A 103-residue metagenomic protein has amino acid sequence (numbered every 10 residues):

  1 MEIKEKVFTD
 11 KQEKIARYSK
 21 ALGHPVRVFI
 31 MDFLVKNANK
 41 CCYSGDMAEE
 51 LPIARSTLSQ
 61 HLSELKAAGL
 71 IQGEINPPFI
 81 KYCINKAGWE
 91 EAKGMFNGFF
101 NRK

Functional and structural regions predicted by a protein language model:
M1-I15, F33-K36, K86-K103: Amphipathic alpha-helical dimerization/coiled-coil segments that flank or bridge DNA-binding/regulatory modules
E13-A54, N76-A87: N-terminal helix-turn-helix DNA-binding core of bacterial DNA-binding proteins
V28, E64-L65: Alpha-helical and His/Cys-centered functional microenvironments
E49, K66-A67: Alpha-helical residues within the helix-turn-helix
H61: Residues within the DNA-recognition helix of helix-turn-helix
